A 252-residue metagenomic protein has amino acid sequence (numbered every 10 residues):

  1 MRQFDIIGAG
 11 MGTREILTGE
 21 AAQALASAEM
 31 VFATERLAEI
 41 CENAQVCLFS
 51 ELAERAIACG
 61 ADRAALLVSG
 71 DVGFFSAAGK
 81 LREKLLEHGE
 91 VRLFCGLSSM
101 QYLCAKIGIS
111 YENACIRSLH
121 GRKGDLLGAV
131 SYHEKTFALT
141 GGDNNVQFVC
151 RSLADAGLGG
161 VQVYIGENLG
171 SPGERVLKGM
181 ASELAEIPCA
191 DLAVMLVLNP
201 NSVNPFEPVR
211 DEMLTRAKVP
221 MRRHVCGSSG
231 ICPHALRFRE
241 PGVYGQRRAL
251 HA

Functional and structural regions predicted by a protein language model:
M1-Y102, T215-R222: Class I S-adenosyl-L-methionine
R2-G8, C47, R63-A64, K135-G230: A contiguous loop/helix-start segment that scaffolds small-molecule binding in enzyme catalytic cores
L25-E29, A61, H133-E134, L192 (+1 more regions): Short, well-ordered alpha-helix to beta-strand connector turns
L37-N43, N145-V146, P172-E174, L250-H251: Short, charged/polar "capping" segments at the starts of alpha-helices and the immediately preceding loops
A53-G60, D125-S131, E183-I187: Short amphipathic alpha-helix with an adjacent loop that forms part of the alpha/beta core around
L85-E90, I109-N113, A156-V161: A short alpha->loop->secondary-structure connector
S99-Y132, G141-G142: Short, glycine-/small-residue-rich phosphate/pyrophosphate-handling segment
V219-V225, I231-L250: Cationic, amphipathic, low-complexity alpha-helical segments enriched in hydrophobics plus arginine/proline
